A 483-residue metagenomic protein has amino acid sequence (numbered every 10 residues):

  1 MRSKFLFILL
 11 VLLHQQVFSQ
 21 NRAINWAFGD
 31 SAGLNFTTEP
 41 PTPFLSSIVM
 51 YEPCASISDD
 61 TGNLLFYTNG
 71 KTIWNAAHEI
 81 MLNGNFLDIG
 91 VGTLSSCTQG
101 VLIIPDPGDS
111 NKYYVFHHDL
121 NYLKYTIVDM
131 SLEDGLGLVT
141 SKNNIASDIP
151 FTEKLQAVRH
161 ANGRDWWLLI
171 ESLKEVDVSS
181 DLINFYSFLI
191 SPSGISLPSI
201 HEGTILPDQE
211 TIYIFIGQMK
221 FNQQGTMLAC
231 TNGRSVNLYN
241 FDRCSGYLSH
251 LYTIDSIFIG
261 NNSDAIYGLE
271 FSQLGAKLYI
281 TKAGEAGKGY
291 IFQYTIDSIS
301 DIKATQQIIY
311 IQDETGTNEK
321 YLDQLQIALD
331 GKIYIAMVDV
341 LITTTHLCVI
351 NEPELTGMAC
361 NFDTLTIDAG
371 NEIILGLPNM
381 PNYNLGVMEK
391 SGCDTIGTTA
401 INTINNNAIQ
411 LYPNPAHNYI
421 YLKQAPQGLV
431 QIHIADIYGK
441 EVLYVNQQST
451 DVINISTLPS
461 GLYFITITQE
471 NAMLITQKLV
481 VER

Functional and structural regions predicted by a protein language model:
M1-I24, Y267, T398-I401, N414 (+3 more regions): Bacterial Sec-dependent N-terminal signal peptides
F18, N405-Y412, A416-R483: C-terminal outer-membrane/trafficking sorting elements
N21-S96, D106, H118-L120, K124-G137: Beta-propeller domains
M50-T61, G92-S110, D148-D165, F215-Q224 (+3 more regions): Structural signature of eukaryotic scaffold interfaces centered on beta-propeller domains
N121-V176: Asp-box/WD-like beta-propeller blade repeats and closely related beta-sheet repeat scaffolds
I127-G137, F188-S196, N240-L248, Q293-K303 (+1 more regions): Short loop/turn segments immediately following beta-strands, especially the blade-tip and inter-blade linker loops
G163-F292: Beta-propeller domains
G386-Y412, N418: Residue-level detector of functionally pivotal "anchor" positions at catalytic/ligand-binding pockets or at interdomain
